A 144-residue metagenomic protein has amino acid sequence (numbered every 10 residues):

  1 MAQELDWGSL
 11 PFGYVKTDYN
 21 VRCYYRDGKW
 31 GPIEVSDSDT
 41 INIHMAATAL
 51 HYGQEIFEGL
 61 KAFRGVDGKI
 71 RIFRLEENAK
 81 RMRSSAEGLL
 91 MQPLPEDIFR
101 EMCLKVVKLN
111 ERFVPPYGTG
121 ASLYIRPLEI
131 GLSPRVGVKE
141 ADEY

Functional and structural regions predicted by a protein language model:
M1-Y144: Conserved alpha/beta cores of soluble small-molecule-handling proteins
